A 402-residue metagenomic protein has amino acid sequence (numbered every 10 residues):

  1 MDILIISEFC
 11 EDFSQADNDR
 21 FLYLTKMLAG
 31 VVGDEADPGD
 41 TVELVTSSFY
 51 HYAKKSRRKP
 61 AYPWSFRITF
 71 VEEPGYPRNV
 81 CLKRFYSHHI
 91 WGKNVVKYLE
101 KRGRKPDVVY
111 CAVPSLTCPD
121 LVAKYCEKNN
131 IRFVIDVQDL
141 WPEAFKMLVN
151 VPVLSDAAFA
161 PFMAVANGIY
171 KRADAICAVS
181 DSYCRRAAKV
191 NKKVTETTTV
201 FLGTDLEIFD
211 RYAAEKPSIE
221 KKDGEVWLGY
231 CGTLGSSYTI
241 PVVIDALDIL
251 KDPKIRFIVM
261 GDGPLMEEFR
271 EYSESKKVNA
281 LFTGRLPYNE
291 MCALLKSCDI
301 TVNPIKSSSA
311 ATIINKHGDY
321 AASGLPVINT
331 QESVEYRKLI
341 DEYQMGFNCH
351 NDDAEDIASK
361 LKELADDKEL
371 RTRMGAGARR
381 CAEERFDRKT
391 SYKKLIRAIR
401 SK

Functional and structural regions predicted by a protein language model:
M1-W64, D245-K251: N-terminal subdomain of nucleotide-sugar transferases
L4, E220-D248, I258: Conserved donor-binding/catalytic core segment of Leloir-type glycosyltransferases
S48, S182, V200-G203: Carbohydrate-associated surface elements
R57, A188, V194, G203-I219 (+2 more regions): Acidic anion/phosphate-binding donor-loop and adjacent secondary structure in glycosyltransferase catalytic cores
E100, T117-D120, K124-K128, D156-I176: Membrane-proximal helix-turn-helix segments that form the acceptor-binding/catalytic region of lipid-linked
Y238, P287-A293, T301-A321, I328-K338: Nucleotide-sugar-dependent
E267-C292: Nucleotide-activated donor-binding/catalytic signature segment of Leloir-type glycosyltransferases, i.e., the conserved
D356, E363, L370-E384: A short, well-ordered alpha-helix in the C-terminal region of glycosyltransferases
